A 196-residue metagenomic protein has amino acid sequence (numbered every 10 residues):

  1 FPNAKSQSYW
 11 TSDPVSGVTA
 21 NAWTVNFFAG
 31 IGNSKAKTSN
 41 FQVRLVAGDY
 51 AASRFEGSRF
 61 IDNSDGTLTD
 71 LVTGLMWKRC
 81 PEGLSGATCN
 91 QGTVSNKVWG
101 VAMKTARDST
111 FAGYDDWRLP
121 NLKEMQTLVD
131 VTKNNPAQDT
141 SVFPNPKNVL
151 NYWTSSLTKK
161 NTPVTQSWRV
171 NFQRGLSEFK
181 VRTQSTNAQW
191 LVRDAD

Functional and structural regions predicted by a protein language model:
F1-R118, L122-D196: Glycine-aromatic-enriched surface loops/turns that form tight recognition elements
